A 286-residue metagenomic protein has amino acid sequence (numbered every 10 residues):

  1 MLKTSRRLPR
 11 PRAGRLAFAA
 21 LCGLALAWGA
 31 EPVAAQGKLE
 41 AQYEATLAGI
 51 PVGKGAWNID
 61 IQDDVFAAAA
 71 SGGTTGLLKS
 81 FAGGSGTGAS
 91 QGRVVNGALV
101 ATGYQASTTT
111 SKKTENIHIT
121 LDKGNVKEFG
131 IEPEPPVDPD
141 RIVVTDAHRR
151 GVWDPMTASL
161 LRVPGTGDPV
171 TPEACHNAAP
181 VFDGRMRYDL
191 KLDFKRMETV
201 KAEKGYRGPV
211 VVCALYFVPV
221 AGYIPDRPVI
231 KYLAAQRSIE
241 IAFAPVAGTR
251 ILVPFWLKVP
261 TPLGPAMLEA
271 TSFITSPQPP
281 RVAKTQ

Functional and structural regions predicted by a protein language model:
M1-R12: N-terminal secretory signal peptides that target proteins for export/translocation
R10, A17, P219-G222: Short beta-strand/loop turn elements enriched in aromatics
F18-L26: Hydrophobic helical h-region of N-terminal Sec-dependent signal peptides in bacterial secretory/periplasmic proteins
G29-A30: N-terminal signal peptide c-region/cleavage motif recognized by signal peptidases
V33-K123, T166-Q286: Acidic, serine/threonine-rich low-complexity disordered tracts
T109-M156: Internal, conserved structured core segments that host functional sites
